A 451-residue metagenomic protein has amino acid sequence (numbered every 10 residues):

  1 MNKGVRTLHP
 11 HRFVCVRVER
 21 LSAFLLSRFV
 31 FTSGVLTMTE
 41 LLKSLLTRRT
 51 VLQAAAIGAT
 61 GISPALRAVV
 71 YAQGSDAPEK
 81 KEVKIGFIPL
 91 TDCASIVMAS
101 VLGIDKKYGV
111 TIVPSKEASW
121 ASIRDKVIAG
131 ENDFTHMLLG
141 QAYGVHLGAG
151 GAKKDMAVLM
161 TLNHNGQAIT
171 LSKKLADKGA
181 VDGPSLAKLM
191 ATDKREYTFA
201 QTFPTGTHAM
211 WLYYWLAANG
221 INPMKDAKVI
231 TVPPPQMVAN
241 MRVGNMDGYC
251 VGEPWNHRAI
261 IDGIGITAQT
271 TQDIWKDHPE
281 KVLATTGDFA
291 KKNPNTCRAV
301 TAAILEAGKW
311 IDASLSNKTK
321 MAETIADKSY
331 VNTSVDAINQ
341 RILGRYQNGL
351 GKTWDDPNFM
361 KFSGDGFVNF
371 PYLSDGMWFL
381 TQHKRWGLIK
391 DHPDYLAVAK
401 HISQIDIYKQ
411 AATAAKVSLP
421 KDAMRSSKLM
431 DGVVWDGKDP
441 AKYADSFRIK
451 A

Functional and structural regions predicted by a protein language model:
M1-L46, A59: N-terminal secretory signal peptides
T39-S44, T50-Y71: N-terminal export signals
Q73-T231, N240-I260, I264-D277, K428-Y443: Short, glycine-/small- and polar/acidic-enriched structural segments that line small-molecule recognition paths
D92, I123, Q141, H208-W211 (+8 more regions): Stable alpha-helical elements in mature extracytoplasmic
I169-T170, V282-T285, F289-A290: Short glycine- and hydrophobic/aromatic-rich loop-to-beta-strand nucleating segment in the catalytic cores
D277-H278, K320: Short gly/pro-enriched beta-turn/loop segments at secondary-structure junctions
K292-Q404: Secondary-structure end/capping motifs
M377-A451: Conserved C-terminal helix/tail region of periplasmic/extracytoplasmic solute-binding proteins
